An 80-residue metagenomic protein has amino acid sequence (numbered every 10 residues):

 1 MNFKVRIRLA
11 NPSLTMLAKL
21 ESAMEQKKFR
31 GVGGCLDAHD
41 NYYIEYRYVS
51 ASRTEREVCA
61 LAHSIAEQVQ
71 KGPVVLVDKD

Functional and structural regions predicted by a protein language model:
M1-L9: Short glycine-/aliphatic-rich beta-strand segments at the starts of folded cytosolic domains
F3, G72-P73: Conserved beta-strand core positions
L9-N11, I65-A66: Juxtamembrane/disordered regions of integral membrane proteins
A10-P12, A51-R53, D80: Generic structural motif
S13-G31: Short amphipathic alpha-helix segments
R30-K71: Short, intrinsically disordered low-complexity segments
P73-D80: Glycine-rich beta-strand-turn "strand-cap" elements at beta-sheet edges
